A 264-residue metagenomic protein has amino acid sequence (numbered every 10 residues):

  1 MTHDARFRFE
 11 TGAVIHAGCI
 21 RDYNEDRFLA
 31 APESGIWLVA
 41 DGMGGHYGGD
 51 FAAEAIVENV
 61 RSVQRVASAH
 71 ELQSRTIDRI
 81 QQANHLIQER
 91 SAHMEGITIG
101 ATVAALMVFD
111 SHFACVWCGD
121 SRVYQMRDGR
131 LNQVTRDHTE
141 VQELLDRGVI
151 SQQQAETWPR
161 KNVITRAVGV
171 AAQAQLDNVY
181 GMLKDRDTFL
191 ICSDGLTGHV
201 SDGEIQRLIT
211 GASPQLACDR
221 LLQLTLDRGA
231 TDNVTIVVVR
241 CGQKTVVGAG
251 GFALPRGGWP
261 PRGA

Functional and structural regions predicted by a protein language model:
M1-A264: PP2C/PPM-type serine/threonine phosphatase catalytic domain
